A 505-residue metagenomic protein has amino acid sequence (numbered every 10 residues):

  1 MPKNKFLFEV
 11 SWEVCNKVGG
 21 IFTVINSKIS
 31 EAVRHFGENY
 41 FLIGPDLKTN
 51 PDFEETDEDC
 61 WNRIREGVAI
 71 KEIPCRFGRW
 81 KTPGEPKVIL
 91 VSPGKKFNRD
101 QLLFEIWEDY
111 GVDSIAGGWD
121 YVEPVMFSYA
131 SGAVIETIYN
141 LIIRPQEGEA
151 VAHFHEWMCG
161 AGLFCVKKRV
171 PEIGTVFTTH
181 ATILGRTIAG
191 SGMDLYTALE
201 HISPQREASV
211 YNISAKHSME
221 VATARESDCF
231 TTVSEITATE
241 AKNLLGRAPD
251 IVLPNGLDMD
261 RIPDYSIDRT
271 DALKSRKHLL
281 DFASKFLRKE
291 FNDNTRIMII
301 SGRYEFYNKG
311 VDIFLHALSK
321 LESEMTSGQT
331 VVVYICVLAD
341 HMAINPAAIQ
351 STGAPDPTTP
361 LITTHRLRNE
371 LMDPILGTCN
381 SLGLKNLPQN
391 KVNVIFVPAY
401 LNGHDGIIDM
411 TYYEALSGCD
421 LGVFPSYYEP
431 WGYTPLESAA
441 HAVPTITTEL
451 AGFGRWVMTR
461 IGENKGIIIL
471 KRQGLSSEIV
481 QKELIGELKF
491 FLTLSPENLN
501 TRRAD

Functional and structural regions predicted by a protein language model:
M1-D505: Catalytic cores of nucleotide-sugar-dependent glycosyltransferases that transfer UDP/GDP/TDP-activated
